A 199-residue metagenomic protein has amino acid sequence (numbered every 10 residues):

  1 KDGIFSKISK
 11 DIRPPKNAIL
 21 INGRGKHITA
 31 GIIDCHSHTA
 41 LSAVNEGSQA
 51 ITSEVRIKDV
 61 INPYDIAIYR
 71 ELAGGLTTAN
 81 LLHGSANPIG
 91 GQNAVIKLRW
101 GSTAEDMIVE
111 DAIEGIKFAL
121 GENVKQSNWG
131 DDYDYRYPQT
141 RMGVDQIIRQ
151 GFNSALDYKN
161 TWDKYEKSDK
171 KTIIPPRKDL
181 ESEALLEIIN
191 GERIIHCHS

Functional and structural regions predicted by a protein language model:
K1-T29: Histidine-rich, glycine-flanked metal-binding segment
S6-K10, H27-H36, R136-G143, N153-L156: Solvent-exposed, charged interface segments at domain starts and junctions
I8, V55, I96: Short clusters of hydrophobic/aromatic residues that line enzyme substrate/ligand-binding pockets
I12, K16, I32, V55 (+4 more regions): Solvent-exposed, flexible loop/coil residues
P14-P15, Q49, I189-G191: A short, polar/charged loop/turn motif at coil->beta-strand junctions and beta-hairpin connectors
A18, A40, G90-Q92: Short Asp/Glu-rich motifs
G23-P88: Metal-associated gating/positioning segment near the N- to mid-region
L72-S199: Polyanionic/metal-chelating signatures
